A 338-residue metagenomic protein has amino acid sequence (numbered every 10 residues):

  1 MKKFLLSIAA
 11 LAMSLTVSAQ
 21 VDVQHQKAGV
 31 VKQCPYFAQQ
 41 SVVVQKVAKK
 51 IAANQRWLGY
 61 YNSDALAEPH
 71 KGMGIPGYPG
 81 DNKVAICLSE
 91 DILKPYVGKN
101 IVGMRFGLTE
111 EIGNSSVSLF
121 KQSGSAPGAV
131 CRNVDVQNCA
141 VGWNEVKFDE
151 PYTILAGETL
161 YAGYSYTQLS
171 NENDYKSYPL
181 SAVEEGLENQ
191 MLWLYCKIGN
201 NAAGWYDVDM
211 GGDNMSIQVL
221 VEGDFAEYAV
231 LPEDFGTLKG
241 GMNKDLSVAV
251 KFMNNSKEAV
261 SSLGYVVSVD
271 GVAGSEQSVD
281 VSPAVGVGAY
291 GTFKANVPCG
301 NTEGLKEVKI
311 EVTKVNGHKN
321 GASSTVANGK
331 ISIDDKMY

Functional and structural regions predicted by a protein language model:
M1-H25: Bacterial Sec-dependent N-terminal signal peptides
V21-S123, T159, S165-A249, G329-Y338: Beta-sheet-rich sandwich/jelly-roll-like modules and their strand-loop junctions
I112-N114, K257-S262: Short acidic/proline- and small/hydrophobic-mixed sequence motifs that coincide with surface turns and coil-to-beta
N144-T159, T167-L169: Short, surface-exposed tryptophan/glycine-enriched loops that mediate extracellular molecular recognition
E158-L160, L246, G304-V308: Exposed beta-strand face motif in extracellular beta-rich ectodomains
K251-S256: Asparagine-centered strand-capping/turn motif at beta-strand->loop junctions
V272-T302: Intrinsically disordered, low-complexity Pro/Gly/Ser/Thr-rich segments with frequent PxxP/GP/PP motifs and embedded
G300-D334: Terminal connector regions
